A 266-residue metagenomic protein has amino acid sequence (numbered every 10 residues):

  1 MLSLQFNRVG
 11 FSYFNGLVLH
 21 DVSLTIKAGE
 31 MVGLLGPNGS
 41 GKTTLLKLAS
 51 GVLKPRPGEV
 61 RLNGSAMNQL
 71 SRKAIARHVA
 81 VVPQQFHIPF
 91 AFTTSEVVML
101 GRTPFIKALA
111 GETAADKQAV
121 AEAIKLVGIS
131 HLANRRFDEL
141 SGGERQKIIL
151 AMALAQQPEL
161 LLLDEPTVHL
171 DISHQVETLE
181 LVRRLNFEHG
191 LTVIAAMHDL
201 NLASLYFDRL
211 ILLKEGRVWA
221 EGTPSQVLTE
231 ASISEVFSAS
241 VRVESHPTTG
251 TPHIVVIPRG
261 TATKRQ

Functional and structural regions predicted by a protein language model:
L35-P37: The feature captures the beta-strand-to-loop junction immediately N-terminal to the Walker
S50: Helix-to-loop junction immediately C-terminal to a conserved catalytic motif
G58-A66, I75: Conserved ABC transporter NBD signature motif
M99, A114-L132: Conserved ABC ATPase "signature" region
R136-L140, E144: Conserved ABC ATPase signature
Q157: Conserved catalytic motifs of ABC-family nucleotide-binding domains
L161-E165: Catalytic Walker B motif of ABC-type/P-loop ATPase nucleotide-binding domains
